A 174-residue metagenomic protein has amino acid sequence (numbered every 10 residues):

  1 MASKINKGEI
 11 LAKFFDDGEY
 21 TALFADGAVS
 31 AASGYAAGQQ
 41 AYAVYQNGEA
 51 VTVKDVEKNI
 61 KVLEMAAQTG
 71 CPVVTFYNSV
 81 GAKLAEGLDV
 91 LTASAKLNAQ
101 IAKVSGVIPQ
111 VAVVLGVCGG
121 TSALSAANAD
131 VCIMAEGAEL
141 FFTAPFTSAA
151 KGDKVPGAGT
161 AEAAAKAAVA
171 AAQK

Functional and structural regions predicted by a protein language model:
M1-V111, V117, S122-L124, N128-E139 (+1 more regions): Terminal-region recognition feature
A144-G152: Catalytic or ion-translocation cores adjacent to nucleophile or general acid/base/metal-coordination motifs in diverse
